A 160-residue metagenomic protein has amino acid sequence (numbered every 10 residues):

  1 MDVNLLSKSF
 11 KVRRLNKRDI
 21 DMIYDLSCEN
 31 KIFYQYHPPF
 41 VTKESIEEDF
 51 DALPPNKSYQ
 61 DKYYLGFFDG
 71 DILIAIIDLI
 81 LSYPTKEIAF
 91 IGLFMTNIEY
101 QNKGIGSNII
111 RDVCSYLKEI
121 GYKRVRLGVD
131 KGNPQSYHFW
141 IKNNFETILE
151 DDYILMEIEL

Functional and structural regions predicted by a protein language model:
M1, Y153-L160: Terminal substrate-recognition subdomain of acyl/acetyltransferases
L5-F10, R14-I20, D25-G92, N97-E99 (+3 more regions): Acetyl-CoA-dependent GNAT
F94, K142, I158-L160: C-terminal beta-strand of the catalytic ATP-binding
N97-E99, K103, K131-G132: Active-site acidic-Proline motif in GNAT/NAT acetyltransferases
Q101, K118, I141: Short polybasic/polar patches that bind polyanions
G104, G121, N144: Short glycine-rich hinge loops at helix-strand junctions in the catalytic core of two-component histidine kinases
S107, K131-L149: Conserved active-site alpha-helix within GNAT-family acetyltransferase domains
L117-G128: Conserved GNAT acetyl-CoA-binding A-motif
